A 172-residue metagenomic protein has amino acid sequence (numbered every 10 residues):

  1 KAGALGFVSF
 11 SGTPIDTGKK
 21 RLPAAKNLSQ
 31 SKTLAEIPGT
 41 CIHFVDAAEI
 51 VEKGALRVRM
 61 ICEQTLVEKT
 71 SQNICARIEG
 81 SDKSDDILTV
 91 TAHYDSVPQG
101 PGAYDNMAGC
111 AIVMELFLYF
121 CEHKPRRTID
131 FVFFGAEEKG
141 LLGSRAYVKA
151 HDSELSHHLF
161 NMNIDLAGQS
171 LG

Functional and structural regions predicted by a protein language model:
K1-A2, I61, R145-V148: Short alpha-helical segments and helix-capping/turn motifs at coil-helix boundaries
K1-S31, E36-P38, P101, D105: Extracellular/luminal Protease-associated
A2-G3, T70, S84, H157: Short, well-ordered loop/turn elements at secondary-structure boundaries
G3, V8-S11, G54, I78 (+3 more regions): Sec/Tat-exported extracytoplasmic proteins
L5-F10, G39-C41, C75, I87-T91 (+2 more regions): Structural recognition of the beta-strand scaffold that forms the well-ordered cores of secreted hydrolase catalytic
G12-T13, E79-S81, H93-D95, A136-E137 (+1 more regions): Solvent-exposed coil/turn segments that connect beta secondary-structure elements in extracytoplasmic/periplasmic
A25-A103, E115-E122, R126-T128: Soluble metallo-hydrolase cores and metallopeptidase-like ectodomains found primarily in the secretory/periplasmic
T70-N73, S96-G172: Acidic/histidine-rich catalytic neighborhood of metal-dependent amide-processing enzymes
